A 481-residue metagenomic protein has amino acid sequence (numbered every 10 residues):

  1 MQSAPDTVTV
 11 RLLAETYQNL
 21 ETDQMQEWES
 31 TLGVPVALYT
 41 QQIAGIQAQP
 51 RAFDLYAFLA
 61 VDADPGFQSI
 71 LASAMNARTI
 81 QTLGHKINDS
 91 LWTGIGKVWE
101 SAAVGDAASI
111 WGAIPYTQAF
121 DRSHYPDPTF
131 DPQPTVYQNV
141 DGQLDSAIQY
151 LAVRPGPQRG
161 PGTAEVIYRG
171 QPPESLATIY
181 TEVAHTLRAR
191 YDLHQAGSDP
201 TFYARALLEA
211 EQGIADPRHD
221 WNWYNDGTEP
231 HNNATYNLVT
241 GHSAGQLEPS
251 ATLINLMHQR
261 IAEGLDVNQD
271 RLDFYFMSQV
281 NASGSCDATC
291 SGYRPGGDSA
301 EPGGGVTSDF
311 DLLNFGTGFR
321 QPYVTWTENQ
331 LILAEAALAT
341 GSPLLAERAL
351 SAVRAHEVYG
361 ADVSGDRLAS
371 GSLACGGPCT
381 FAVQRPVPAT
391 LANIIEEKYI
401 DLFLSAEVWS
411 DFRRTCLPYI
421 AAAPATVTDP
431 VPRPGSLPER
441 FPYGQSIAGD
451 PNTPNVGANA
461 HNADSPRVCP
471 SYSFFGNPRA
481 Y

Functional and structural regions predicted by a protein language model:
M1-T40, A60, Q68, A210 (+2 more regions): Membrane-proximal, proline-rich intrinsically disordered regions
L20, Q24, G213, H356 (+1 more regions): Phosphate/oxyanion-binding loops and surfaces in catalytic or ligand/nucleic-acid-binding neighborhoods
Q42-I332, A336-H356, V387-L391, Y481: Structured, solvent-exposed acidic/aromatic patches
G160, A164-I167, S285-C290, A361-R385: Surface-exposed intrinsically disordered loops and tails
L207-Q212, H219-Y224, S410-D429: C-terminal/domain-terminus segments
E397: Surface-exposed binding/hinge segments that line and control ligand-binding clefts or catalytic entry sites
I400-R414: Bilobed periplasmic-binding protein-like "clamshell/Venus-flytrap" ligand-binding domains
